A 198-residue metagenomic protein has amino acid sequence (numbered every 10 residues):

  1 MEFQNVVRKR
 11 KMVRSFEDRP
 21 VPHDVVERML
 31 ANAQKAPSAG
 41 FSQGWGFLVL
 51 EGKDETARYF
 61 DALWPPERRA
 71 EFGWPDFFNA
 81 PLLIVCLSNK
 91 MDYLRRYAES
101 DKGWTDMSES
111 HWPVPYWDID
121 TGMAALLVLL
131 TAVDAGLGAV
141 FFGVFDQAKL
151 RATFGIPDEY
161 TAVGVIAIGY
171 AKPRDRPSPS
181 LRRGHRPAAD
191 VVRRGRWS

Functional and structural regions predicted by a protein language model:
F3-V13, K102, G164-S198: C-terminal helix-cap and adjacent tail motif
Q4, H23-A31, A57: Short amphipathic alpha-helical segments
M12-R28: A short N-terminal beta-strand-loop micro-motif at the entrance of redox/enzyme domains
M29, A33-Q34, I84, W104-T153: Small-aliphatic-rich amphipathic alpha-helix that forms the alpha element of a beta-alpha
A33, A39-S42: N-terminal structural module
S42-T121: Glycine/small-residue-rich phosphate/adenosyl-binding loop
A70, W74-N79, L83, G155-S178: A glycine-rich helix N-cap at a beta->alpha junction
S88, V144, Y170: Short secondary-structure boundary segments
